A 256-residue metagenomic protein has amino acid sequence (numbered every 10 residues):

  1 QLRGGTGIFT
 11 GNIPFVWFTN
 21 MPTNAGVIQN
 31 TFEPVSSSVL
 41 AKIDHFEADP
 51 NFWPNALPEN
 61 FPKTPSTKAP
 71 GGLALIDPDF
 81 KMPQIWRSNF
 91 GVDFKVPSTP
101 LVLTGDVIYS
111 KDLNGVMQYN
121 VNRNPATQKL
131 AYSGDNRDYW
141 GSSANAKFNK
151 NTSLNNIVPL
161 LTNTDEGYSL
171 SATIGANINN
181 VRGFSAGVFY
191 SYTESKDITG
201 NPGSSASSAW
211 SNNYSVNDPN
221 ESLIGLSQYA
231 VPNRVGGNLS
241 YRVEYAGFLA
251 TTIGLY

Functional and structural regions predicted by a protein language model:
Q1-L160: Solvent-exposed loop/turn elements at secondary-structure boundaries
T104-F248, G254-Y256: Gram-negative outer-membrane beta-barrel transporters
